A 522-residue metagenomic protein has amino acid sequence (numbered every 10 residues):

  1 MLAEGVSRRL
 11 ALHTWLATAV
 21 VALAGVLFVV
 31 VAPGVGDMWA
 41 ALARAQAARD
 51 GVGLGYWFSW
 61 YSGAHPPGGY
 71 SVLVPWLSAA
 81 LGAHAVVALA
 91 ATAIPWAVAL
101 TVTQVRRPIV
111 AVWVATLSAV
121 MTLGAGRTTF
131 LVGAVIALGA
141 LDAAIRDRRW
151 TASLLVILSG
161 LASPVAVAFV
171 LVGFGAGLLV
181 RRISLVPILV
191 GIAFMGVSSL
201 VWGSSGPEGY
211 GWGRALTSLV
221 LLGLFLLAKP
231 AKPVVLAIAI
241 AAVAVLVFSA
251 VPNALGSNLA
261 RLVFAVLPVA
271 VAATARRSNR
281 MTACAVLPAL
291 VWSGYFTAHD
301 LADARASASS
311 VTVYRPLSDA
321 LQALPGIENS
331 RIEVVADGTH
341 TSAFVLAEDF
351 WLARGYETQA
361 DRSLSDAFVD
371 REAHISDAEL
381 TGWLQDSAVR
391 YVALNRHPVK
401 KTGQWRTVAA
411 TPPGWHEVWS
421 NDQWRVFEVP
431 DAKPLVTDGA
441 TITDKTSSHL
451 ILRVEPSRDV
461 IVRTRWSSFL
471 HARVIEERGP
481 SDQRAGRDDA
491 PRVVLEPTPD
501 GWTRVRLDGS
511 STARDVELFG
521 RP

Functional and structural regions predicted by a protein language model:
M1-L27: Start-transfer (signal-anchor) and selected internal transmembrane alpha helices of multi-pass inner/ER membrane
A3-R9, W60, A144-A152, L178-V186 (+2 more regions): Membrane-interface junctions at the ends of membrane-embedded or membrane-associated helices
G25-V110, V114-A134, P164: Active-site lumenal/periplasmic loops and adjacent helix-entry segments of GT-C-fold, multi-pass membrane
G34-A40, R49, G133, W150 (+2 more regions): Transmembrane catalytic cores of multi-pass membrane glycosyltransferases and polysaccharide-assembly enzymes
A99, T103, A137-R146, L155 (+2 more regions): Hydrophobic transmembrane alpha-helices
A115-L123, V132-T151, V172-F174: Specific aromatic-rich, kink-prone transmembrane helix
R276-D300: Internal/C-terminal transmembrane anchor helices
A298-P522: Extracytoplasmic
